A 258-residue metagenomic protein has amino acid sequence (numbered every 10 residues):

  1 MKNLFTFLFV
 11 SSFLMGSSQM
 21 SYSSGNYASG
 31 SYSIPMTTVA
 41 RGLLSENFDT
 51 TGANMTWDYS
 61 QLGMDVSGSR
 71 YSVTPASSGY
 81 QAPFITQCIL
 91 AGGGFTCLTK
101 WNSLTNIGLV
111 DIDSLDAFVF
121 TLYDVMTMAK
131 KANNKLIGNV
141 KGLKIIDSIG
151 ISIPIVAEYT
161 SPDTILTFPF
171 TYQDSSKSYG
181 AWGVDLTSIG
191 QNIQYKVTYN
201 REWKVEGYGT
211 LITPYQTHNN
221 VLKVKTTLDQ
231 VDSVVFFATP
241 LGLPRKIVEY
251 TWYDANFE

Functional and structural regions predicted by a protein language model:
M1-S24: Bacterial Sec-dependent N-terminal signal peptides
F9-S11, Q61, W101, L166 (+1 more regions): Exposed boundary/loop context
Q19-I137: Solvent-exposed N-terminal domain segments of exported/luminal and surface proteins
S21-N26, S31-P35, A40, S45-N47 (+8 more regions): Ser/Thr- (and often Asn-) enriched beta-sheet segments in non-cytosolic proteins
A28, F237-E258: A short, surface-exposed beta-strand/turn
V110-I146, P169-D174, Y208, T217 (+1 more regions): Short, solvent-exposed coil/turn segments at beta-strand boundaries
L143-P240: Short helix-loop boundary/capping segments
